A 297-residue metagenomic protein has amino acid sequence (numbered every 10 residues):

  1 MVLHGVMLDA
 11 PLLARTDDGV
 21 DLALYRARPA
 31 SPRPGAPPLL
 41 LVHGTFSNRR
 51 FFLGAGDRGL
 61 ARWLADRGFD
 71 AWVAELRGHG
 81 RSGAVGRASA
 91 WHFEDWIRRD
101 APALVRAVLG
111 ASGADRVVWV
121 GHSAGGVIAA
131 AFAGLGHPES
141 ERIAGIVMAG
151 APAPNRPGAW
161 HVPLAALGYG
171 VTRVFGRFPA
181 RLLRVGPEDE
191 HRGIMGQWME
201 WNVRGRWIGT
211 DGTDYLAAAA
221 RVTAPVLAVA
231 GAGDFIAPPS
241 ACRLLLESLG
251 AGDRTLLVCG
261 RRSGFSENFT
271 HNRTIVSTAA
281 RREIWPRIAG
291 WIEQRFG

Functional and structural regions predicted by a protein language model:
M1-S31: N-terminal cap/lid segment of alpha/beta-hydrolase-fold proteins
P29-R81: Short, surface-exposed "cap/lid" segments of acyl-processing enzymes
E75-H79, P152, R262: Short beta-to-alpha linker loops that shape the active-site pocket of alpha/beta-hydrolase fold enzymes
A90-A111: Alpha/beta-hydrolase active-site loop
G110, A114, W119-W207: Alpha/beta-hydrolase-fold enzymes
V222, A228-A230: Short beta-strand/loop motif that positions the catalytic acidic residue of the alpha/beta-hydrolase fold
A224, P238-S248: Short alpha-helix in the alpha/beta-hydrolase fold that links the catalytic acid
T255-G297: Catalytic active-site module of serine/aspartate enzymes centered on a nucleophile-bearing elbow/loop
